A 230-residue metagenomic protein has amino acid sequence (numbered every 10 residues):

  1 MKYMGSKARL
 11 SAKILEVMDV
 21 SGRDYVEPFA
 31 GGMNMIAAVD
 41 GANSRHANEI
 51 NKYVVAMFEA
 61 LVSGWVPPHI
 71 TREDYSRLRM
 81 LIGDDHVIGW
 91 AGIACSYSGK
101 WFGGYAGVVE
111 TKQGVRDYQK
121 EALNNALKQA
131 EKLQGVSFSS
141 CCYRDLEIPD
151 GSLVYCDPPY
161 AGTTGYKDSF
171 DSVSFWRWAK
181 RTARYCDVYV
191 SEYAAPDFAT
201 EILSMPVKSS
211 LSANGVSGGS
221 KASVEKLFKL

Functional and structural regions predicted by a protein language model:
M1-I50, E121, G135-C156, Y160-L230: Class I S-adenosyl-L-methionine
G41-S139, R144-D145: Class I S-adenosyl-L-methionine-dependent methyltransferase module
